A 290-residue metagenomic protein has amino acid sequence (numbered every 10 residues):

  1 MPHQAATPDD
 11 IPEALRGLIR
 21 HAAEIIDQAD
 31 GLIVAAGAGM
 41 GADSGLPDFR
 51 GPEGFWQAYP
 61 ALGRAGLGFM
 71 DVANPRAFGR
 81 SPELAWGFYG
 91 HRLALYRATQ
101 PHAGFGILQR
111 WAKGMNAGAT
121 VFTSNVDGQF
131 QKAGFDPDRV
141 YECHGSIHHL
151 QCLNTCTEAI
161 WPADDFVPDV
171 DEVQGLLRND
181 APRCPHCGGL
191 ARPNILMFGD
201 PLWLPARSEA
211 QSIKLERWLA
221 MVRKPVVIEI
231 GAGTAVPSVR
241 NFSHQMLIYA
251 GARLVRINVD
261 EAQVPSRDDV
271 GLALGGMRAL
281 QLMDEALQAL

Functional and structural regions predicted by a protein language model:
M1-L290: Conserved catalytic alpha/beta core of Sir2/sirtuin-type deacylases, generalized to analogous enzyme cores that bind
